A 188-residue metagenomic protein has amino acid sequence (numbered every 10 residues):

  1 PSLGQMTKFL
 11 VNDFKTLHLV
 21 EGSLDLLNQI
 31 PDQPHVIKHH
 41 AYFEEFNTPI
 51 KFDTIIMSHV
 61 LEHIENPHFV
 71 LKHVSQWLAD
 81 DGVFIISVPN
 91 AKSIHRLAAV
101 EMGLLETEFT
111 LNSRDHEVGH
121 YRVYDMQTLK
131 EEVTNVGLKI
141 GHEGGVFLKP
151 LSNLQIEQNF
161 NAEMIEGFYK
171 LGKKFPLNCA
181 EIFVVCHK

Functional and structural regions predicted by a protein language model:
L3-E45: Class I SAM-dependent methyltransferase SAM/SAH-binding core
Q5, G22, F43-E44, E65-Q76 (+1 more regions): S-adenosyl-L-methionine-dependent methyltransferase catalytic module, highlighting the catalytic core
F14, I64-E65: HTH DNA-binding helix-turn interface
K15, V36, G82, L138-K139: A structural micro-motif
F52-D53: Local beta-strand N-terminus motif with an aromatic residue
I56: A conserved beta-strand element that flanks and buttresses the S-adenosyl-L-methionine
H59-H63: A short His-aromatic
